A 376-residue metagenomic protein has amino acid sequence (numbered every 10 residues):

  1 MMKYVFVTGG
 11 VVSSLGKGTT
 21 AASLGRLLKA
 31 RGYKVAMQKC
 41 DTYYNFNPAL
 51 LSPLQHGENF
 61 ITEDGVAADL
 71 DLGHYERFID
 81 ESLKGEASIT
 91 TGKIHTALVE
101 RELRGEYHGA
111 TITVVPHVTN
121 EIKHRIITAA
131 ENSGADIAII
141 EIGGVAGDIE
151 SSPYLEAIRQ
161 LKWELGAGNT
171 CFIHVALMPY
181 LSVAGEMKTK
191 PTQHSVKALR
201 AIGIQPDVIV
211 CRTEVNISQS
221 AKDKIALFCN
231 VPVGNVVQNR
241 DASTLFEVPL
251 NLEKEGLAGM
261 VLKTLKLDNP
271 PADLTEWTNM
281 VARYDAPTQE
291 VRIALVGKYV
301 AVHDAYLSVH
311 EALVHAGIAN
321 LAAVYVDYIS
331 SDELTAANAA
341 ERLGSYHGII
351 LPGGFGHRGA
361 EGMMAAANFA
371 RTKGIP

Functional and structural regions predicted by a protein language model:
M1-Y325, S331-G348, G354-H357, G362-F369 (+1 more regions): Flexible phosphate-sensing "switch/lid" loops adjacent to ATP/NTP-binding sites across phosphate-transfer
